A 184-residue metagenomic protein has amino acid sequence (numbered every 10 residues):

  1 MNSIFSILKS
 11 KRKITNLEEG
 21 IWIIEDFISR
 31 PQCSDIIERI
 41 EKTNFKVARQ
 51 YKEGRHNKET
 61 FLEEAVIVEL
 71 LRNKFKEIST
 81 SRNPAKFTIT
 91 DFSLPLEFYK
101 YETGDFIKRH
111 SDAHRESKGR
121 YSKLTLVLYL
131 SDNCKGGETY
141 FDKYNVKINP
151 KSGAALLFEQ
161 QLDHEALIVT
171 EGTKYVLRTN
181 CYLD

Functional and structural regions predicted by a protein language model:
M1-A155, Q161-D184: Fe(II)/2-oxoglutarate oxygenase catalytic core
